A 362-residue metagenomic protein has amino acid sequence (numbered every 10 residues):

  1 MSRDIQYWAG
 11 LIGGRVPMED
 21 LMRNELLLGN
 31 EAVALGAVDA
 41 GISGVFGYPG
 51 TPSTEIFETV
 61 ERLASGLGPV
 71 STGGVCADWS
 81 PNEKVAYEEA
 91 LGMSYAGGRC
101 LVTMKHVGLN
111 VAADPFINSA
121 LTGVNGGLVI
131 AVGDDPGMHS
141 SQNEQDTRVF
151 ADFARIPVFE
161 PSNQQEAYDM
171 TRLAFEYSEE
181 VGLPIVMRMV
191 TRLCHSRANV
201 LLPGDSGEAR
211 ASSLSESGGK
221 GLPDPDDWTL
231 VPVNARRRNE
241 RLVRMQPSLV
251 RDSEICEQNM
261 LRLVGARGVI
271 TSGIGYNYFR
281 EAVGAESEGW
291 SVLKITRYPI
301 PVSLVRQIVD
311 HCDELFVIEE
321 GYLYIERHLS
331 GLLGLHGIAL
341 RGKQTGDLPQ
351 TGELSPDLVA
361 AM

Functional and structural regions predicted by a protein language model:
S2-Q164, D169, R192, L261-L263 (+2 more regions): Thiamine diphosphate
S2-V33, A40, P161-M362: Flexible, low-complexity linker and terminal segments
